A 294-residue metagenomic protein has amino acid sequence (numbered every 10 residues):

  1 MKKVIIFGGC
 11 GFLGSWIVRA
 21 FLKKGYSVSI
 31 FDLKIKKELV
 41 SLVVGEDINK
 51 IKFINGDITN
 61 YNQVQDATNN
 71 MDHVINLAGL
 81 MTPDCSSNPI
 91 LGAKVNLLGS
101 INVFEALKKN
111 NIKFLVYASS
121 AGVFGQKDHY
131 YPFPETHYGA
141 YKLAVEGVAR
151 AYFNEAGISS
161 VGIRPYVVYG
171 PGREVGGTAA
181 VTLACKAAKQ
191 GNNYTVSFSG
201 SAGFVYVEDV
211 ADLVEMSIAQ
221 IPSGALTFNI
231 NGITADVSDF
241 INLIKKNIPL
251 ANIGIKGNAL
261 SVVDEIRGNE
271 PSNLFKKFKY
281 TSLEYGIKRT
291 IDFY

Functional and structural regions predicted by a protein language model:
V4-K24: N-terminal Rossmann NAD(P)H-binding glycine-rich loop of SDR-like oxidoreductase domains
E46-T59: Rossmann-fold cofactor-recognition segment
I58-K94: NAD(P)H-binding glycine-rich loop region in Rossmannoid oxidoreductase-like domains and their noncatalytic homologs
N76, L98-H137: Conserved Rossmann-fold NAD(P)-dependent oxidoreductase catalytic core, especially the SDR/UDP-sugar
L80-P83, S120-D128, Y166-Y169: Active-site segment of SDR-like NAD(P)-dependent oxidoreductases
Y141-A144: Active-site helix of classical SDR
R150-A202, V207, A211: NAD(P)-dependent short-chain dehydrogenase/reductase
N192, S197-Y294: C-terminal substrate-binding subdomain of Rossmann-fold SDR/epimerase-dehydratase oxidoreductases
